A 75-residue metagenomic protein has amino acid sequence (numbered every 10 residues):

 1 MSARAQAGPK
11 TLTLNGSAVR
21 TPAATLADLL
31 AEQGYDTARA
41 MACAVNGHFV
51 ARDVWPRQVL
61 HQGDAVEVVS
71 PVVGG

Functional and structural regions predicted by a protein language model:
M1-G74: Ubiquitin-like/PB1-type beta-grasp interaction modules and other compact soluble beta-rich domains
